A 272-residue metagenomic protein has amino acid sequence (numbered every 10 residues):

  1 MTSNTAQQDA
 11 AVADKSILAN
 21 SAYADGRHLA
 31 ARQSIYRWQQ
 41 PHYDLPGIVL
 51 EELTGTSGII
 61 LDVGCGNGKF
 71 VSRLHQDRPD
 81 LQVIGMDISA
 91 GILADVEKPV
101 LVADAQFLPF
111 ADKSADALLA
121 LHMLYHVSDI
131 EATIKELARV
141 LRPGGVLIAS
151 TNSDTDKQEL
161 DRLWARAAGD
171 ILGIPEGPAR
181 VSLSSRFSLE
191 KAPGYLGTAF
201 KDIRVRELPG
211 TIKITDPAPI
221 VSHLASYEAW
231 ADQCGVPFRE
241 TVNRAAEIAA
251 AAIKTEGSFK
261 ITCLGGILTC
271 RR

Functional and structural regions predicted by a protein language model:
T2-G55, K69-F70: Conserved class I S-adenosyl-L-methionine
L50, S72, E131-A138: A structural alpha-helix within SAM-dependent methyltransferase catalytic domains
I59-F107: Class I SAM-dependent methyltransferase SAM/SAH-binding core
Q106-A117: A short acidic, Gly/Pro-enriched loop at the edge of an enzyme's catalytic core that lines a small-molecule cofactor
A117-D129, S153: A short SAM/SAH-binding and catalytic strip from SAM-dependent methyltransferases
E131-A132, P143-I214, A231: Conserved catalytic/acceptor-binding region of the Class I
F187-R272: Conserved Class I S-adenosyl-L-methionine
